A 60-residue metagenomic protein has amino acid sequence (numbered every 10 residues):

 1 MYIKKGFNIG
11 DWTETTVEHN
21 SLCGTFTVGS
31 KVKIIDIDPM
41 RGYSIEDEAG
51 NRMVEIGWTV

Functional and structural regions predicted by a protein language model:
M1-K4, S44-V60: Intrinsically disordered, low-complexity, charged/polar segments
M1-N20: Mixed-charge, Lys/Arg-rich low-complexity intrinsically disordered regions
K5-I9, V32-I34, R52: N-terminal cationic leader/targeting segments used for protein routing and processing
E14-V17, F26-V28, V60: N-terminal compositionally biased, intrinsically disordered segments and leader/signal-like regions
E18-L22, D38-P39: Short, charged beta-turn/beta-strand-edge "cap" motif at the junction between a beta-strand and an adjacent loop
G24-D36: Short beta-strand-centered aromatic/proline hotspots
I35-Y43: Short peripheral tails and domain-boundary helices/loops at the edges of structured domains
